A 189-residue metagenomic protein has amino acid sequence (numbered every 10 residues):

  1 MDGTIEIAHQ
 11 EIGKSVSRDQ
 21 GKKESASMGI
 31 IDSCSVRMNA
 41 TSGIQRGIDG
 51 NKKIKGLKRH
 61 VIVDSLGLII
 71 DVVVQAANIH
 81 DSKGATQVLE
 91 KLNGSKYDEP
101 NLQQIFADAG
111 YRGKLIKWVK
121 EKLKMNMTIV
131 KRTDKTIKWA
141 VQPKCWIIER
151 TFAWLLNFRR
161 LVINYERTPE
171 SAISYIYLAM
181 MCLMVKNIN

Functional and structural regions predicted by a protein language model:
M1-N189: Short alpha-helical elements
